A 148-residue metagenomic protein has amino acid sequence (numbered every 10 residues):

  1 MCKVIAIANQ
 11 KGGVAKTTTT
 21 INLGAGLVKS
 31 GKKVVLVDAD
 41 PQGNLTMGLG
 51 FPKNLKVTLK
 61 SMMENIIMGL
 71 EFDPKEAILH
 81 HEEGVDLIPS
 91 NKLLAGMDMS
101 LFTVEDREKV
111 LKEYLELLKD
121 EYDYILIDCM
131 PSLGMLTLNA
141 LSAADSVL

Functional and structural regions predicted by a protein language model:
M1-L148: P-loop NTP-binding core
